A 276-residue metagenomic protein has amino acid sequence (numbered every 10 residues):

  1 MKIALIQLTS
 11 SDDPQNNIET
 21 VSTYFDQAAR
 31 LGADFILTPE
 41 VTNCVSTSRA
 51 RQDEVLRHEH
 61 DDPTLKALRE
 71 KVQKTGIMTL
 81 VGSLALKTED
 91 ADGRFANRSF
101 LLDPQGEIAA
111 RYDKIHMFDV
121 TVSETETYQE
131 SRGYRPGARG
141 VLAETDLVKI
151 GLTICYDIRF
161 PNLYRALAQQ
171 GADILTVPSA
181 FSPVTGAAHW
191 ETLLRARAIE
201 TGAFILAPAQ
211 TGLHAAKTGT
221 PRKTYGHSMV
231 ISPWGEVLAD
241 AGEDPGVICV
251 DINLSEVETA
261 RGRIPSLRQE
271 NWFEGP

Functional and structural regions predicted by a protein language model:
M1-D12, L37, R98, R111 (+2 more regions): Active-site-proximal beta-strand elements of phosphoester/diester hydrolases
I6, Y112, A143, P208 (+2 more regions): Hydrophobic residues at beta-strand termini and immediately following loops that shape nucleotide-binding pockets
P14, S22-Q105, F181-E200: Cys-nucleophile CN-hydrolase/nitrilase-fold catalytic domain and related Cys-dependent amidase chemistry that acts on
N16-D26, R159-R165: Short, acidic/polar
E59-V81, K149, I158-I248: CN hydrolase (nitrilase-like) catalytic-core segments centered on the catalytic cysteine and neighboring Lys/Glu
V81-S83, R98-L101, V141-A143, S228-V230 (+1 more regions): Short beta-strand scaffold segments in enzyme catalytic cores
D90-Q170, P183-T192, A196, R263-S266: Active-site catalytic loop in hydrolytic enzyme cores
V257-P276: A conserved C-terminal secondary-structure "cap"
